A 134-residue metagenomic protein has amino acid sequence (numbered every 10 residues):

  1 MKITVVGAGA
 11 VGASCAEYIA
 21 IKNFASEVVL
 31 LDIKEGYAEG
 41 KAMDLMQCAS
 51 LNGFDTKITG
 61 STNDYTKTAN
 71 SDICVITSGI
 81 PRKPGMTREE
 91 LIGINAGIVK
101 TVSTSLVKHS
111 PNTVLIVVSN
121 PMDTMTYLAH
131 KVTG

Functional and structural regions predicted by a protein language model:
M1-I3: Extreme N-terminal starter segment of soluble prokaryotic enzymes
A8-G9: Glycine-rich Rossmann-fold phosphate-binding loop(s) that bind the pyrophosphate of adenine dinucleotide cofactors
G12-A13: N-terminal Rossmann-fold NAD(P) dinucleotide-binding loop
I21-E27, G134: Conserved S-adenosyl-L-methionine
I33-S71: Conserved N-terminal Rossmann-fold NAD(P) cofactor-binding segment
S78-I80: Conserved NAD(P)H cofactor-binding loop of Rossmann-fold oxidoreductase domains
T87-G134: Rossmann-like NAD(P)(H) cofactor-binding subdomain of soluble oxidoreductases
